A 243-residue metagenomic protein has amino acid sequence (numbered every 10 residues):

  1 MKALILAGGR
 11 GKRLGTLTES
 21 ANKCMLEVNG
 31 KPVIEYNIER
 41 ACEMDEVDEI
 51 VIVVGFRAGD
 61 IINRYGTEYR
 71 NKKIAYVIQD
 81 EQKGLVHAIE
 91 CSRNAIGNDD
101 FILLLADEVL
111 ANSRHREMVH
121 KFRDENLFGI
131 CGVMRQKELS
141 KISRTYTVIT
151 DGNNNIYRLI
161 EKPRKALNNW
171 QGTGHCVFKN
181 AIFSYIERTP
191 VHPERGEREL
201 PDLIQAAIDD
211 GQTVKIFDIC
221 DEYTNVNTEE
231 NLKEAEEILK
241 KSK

Functional and structural regions predicted by a protein language model:
M1-A3, N169-K243: Conserved alpha/beta core of the MobA/IspD/sugar-nucleotide pyrophosphorylase nucleotidyltransferase superfamily
K2-I5, R13, K31-L104, V109 (+2 more regions): Conserved N-terminal catalytic core of the sugar/cofactor nucleotidyltransferase
L4-G8, C24-E27: A conserved hydrophobic helix/loop-capping motif in glycosyltransferases and polysaccharide synthases
G9, D107, T228: Active-site glycine-centered loops adjacent to acidic/histidine catalytic or metal-binding residues that shape
S20-E35: Short catalytic helix/loop segments, enriched in acidic residues and glycine and frequently bearing histidine
C24, K73-A75, N155-R158, T213-K215: Conserved beta-strand segments of alpha/beta enzyme cores
M25, T147-T150, I216: A structural signal for short hydrophobic beta-strand segments in well-ordered beta-sheet cores
A111-T189: Conserved core of the sugar-phosphate nucleotidyltransferase
